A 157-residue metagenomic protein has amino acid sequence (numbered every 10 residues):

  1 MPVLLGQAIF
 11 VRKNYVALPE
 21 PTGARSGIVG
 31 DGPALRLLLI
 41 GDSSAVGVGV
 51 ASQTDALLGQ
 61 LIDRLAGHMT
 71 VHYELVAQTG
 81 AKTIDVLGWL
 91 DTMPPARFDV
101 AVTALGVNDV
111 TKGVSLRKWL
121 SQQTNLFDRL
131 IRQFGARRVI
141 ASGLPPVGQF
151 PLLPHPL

Functional and structural regions predicted by a protein language model:
M1-L38, A51, G67-H68: N-terminal secretory targeting modules
L38, E74, A101-T103: Conserved beta-strand elements of the Class I
I40-G41, G47, V76, S142: Short hydrophobic segments within beta-strands
V46, K82, G148: Flexible, glycine-rich phosphate/dinucleotide-binding loops and adjacent beta-alpha linkers at cofactor/substrate
V46-G47, N108: Short strand->helix junction
V48-Q53, G113-R117: Short, solvent-exposed loop/turn segments at secondary-structure boundaries
G49-M93, F98-D99: Membrane-embedded segments
D91-L157: Alpha-helical cap/lid subdomain in secreted, periplasmic, or secretory-pathway luminal O-acyl-processing enzymes
